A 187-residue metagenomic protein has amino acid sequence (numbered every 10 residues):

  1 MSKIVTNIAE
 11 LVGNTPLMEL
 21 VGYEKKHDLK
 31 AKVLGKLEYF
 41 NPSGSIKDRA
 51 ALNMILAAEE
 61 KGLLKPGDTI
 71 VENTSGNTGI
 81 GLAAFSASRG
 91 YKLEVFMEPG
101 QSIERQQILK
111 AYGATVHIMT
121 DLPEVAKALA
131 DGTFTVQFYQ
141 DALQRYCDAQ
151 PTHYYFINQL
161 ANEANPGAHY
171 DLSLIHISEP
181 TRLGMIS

Functional and structural regions predicted by a protein language model:
M1-R182: PLP-dependent amino-acid enzyme catalytic core
